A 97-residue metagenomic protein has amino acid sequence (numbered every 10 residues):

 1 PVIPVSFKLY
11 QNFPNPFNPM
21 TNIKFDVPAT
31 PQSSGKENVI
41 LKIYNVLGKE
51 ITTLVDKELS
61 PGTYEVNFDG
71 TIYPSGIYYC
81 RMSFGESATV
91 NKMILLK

Functional and structural regions predicted by a protein language model:
P1-F13, F17-K42, E65-F68, F84-S87: Glycine-centered coil/turn sites that cap beta-strands in beta-rich domains
V39, T52-T53: Contiguous segments within soluble domain cores/interaction surfaces
T53, K57, N67, T71 (+1 more regions): C-terminal tail/sorting-segment detector
L59-T63: Beta-propeller and related beta-repeat scaffolds in trafficking/envelope systems
